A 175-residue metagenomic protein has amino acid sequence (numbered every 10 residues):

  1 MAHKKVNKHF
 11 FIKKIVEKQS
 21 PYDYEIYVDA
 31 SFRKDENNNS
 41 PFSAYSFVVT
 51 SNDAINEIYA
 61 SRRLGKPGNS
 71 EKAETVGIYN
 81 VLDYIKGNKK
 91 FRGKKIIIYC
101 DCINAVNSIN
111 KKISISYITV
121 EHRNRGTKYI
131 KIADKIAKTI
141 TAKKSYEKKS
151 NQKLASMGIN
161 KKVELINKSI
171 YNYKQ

Functional and structural regions predicted by a protein language model:
A2-I15, D23-Y24, T127, K148-V163: Charged, low-complexity, intrinsically disordered terminal regions
A2-V76, D83-G87, N110, Y171-K174: RNase H-like nuclease fold core
F32-N37, Y79-T139, Y146-G158, K168-I170: RNase H catalytic domain
K162-Q175: Non-catalytic terminal regions of proteins
